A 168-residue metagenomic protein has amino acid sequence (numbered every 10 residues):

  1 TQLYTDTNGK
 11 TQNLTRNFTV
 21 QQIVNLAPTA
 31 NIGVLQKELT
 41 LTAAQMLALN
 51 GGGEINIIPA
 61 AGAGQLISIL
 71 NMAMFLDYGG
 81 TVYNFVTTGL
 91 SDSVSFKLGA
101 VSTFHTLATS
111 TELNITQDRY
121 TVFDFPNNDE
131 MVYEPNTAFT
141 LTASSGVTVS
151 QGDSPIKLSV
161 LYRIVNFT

Functional and structural regions predicted by a protein language model:
T1-L3: Small-residue hinge/turn detector
T7, T11-Q12, I164-T168: Short, intrinsically disordered N-terminal pre-domain segments
K10-L49: Glycine-rich, low-complexity segments
I23-T29, E112-P126, R163-T168: Short, surface-exposed linear segments at secondary-structure transitions and domain or protein termini
M46-A100, P155-F167: Beta-rich globular "head" domains
G53-I58, D124-N127, A143-S144: Short structured motifs
Y83-D129: Terminal beta-strand-rich extracellular "head" domains that mediate receptor/glycan or other ligand binding
N128-Q151, P155: Noncatalytic modules at the cell exterior or secretory-pathway interfaces, chiefly beta-strand-rich lectin/adhesion
